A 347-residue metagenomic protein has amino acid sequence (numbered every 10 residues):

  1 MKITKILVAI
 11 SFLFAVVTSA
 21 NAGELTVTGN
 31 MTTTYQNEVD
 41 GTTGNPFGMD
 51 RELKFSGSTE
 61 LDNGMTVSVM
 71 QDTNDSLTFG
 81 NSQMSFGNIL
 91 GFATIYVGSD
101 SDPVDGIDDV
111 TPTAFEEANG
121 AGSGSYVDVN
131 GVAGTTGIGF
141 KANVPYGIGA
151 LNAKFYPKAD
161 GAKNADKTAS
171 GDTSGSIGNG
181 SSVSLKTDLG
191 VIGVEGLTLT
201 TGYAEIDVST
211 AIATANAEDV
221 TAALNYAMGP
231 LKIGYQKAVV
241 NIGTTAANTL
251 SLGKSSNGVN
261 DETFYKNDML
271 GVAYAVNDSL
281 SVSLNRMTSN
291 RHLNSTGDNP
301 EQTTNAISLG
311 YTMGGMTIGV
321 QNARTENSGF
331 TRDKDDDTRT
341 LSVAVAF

Functional and structural regions predicted by a protein language model:
M1-F347: Outer-membrane beta-barrel proteins
